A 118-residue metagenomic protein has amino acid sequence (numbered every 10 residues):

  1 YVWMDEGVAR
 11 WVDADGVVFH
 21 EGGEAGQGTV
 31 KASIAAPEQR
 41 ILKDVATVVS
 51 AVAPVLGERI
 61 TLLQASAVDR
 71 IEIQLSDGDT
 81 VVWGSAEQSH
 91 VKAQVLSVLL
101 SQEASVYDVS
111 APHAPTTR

Functional and structural regions predicted by a protein language model:
Y1-R118: Charged, solvent-exposed interaction patches on well-folded alpha/beta domains that mediate macromolecular contacts
